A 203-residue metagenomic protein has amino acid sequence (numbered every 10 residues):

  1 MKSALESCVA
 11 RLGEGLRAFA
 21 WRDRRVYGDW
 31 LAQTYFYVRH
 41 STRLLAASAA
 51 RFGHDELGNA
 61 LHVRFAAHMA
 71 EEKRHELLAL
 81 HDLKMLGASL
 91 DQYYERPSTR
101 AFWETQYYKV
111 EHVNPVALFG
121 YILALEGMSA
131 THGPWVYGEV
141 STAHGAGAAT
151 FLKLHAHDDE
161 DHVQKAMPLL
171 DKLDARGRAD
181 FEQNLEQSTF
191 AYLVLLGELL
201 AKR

Functional and structural regions predicted by a protein language model:
M1-R203: Non-heme di-metal
